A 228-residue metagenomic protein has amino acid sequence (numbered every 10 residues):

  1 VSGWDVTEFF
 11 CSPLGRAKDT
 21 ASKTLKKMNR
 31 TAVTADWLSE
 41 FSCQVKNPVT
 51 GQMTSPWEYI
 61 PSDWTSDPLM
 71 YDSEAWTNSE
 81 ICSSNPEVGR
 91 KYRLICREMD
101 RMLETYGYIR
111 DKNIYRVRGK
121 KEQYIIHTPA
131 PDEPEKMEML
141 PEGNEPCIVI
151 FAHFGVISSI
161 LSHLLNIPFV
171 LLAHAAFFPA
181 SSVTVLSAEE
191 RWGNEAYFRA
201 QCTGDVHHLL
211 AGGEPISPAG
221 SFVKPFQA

Functional and structural regions predicted by a protein language model:
V1-P86, Q227: Phosphate-coordination/substrate-recognition cap region in phosphate-metabolizing enzymes
R16, V156-I157: Glycine-rich phosphate-binding loops at beta-strand->alpha-helix junctions
K23-K27, M102, H163: Alpha-helical structural signal in soluble globular domains
F41-Y59, K121-C147, S158-A228: Acidic, low-complexity terminal tails and accessory targeting/binding regions of phosphate-metabolizing enzymes
I81-P134: Internal catalytic-core helix/loop-beta-alpha segment that presents or stabilizes conserved functional determinants
H153: Short, conserved phosphate/pyrophosphate- and ester-handling motifs at nucleotide-, phospho-/glycolipid
